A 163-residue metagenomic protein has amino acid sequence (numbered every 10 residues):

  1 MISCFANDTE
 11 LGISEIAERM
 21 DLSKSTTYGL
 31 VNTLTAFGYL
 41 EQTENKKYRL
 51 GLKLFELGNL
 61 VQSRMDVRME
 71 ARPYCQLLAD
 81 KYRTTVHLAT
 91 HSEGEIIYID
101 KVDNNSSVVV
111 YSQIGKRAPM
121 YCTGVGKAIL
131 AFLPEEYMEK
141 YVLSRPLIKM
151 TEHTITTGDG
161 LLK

Functional and structural regions predicted by a protein language model:
M1-M69: N-terminal helix-turn-helix
C4, L77, A128: Alpha-helical scaffold segments in soluble metabolic enzymes
S14, S25-T26, T33, T84-T85 (+2 more regions): Ser/Thr-centric signal marking residues that sit in or immediately flank functional binding/regulatory motifs
E56-S107, F132-E136, S144: All-alpha effector-binding/dimerization core of bacterial HTH-type transcriptional repressors
V108-K163: Short, solvent-exposed recognition segments
